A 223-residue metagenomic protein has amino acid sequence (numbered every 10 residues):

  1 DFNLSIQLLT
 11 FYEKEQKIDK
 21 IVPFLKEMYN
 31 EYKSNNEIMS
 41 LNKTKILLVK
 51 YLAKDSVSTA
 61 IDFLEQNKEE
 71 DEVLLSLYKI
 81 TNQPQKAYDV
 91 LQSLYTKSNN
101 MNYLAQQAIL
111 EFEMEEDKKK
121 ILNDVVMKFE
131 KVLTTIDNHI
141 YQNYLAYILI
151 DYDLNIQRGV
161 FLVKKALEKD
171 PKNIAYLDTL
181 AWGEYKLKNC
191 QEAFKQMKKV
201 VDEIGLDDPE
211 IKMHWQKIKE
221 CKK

Functional and structural regions predicted by a protein language model:
D1-F2, S34-N35, Q66-V73, K97-M101 (+3 more regions): Short coil loop/turn residues that delineate tetratricopeptide repeat
D1-L64, V73: Long, internal scaffold/assembly segments composed of regular secondary structure
L4, E37-M39, T44, E70-V73 (+4 more regions): TPR alpha-solenoid repeat register
L8, K43-L48, V73-Y78, Q107-E111 (+3 more regions): Structural register within alpha-helical repeat arrays
K14, L47-K54, I80, E113-E115 (+3 more regions): Register position in tetratricopeptide repeats
I18-Y32, D55-K68, P84-K97, K118-T134 (+2 more regions): Alpha-helical repeat scaffolds
A105-N123, M127-A175, T179-L187: Alpha-helical adaptor scaffolds
C190-K223: Terminal, low-structured helical/coil segments at or just beyond the last alpha-helical repeat
